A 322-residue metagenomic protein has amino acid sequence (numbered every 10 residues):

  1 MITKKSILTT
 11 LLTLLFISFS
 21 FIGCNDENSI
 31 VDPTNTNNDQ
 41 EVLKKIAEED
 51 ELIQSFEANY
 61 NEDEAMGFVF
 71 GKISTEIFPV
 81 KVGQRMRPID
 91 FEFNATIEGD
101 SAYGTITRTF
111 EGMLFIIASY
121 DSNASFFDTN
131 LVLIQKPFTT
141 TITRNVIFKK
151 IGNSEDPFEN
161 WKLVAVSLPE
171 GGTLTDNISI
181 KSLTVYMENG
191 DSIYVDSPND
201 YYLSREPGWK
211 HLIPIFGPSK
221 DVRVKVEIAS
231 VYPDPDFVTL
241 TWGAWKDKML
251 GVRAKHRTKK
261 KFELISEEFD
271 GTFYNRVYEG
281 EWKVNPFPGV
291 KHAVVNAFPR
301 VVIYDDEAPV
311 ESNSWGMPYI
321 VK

Functional and structural regions predicted by a protein language model:
F19-G23: C-terminal motif of bacterial Sec signal peptides marking the signal peptidase cleavage site
E27-N123, E155-P157, T173-D191: Acidic/polar, low-complexity intrinsically disordered N-terminal segments immediately downstream of a Sec signal
I106, I213-P214, K220-P233: Aromatic/hydrophobic beta-strand junction motif of beta-rich domains
T139-I142, I265-K283: Aromatic sugar-binding surface patches on proteins that engage polysaccharides or sugar-phosphate polymers
V164-G217: Short, compositionally biased P/S/T/A/G/V-rich stretches that sit at domain boundaries
I180-M187, V302-K322: Short beta-strand elements
A229-K259: Extended low-complexity, serine/threonine- and proline-enriched intrinsically disordered segments
N275, E279-P309: Short, aromatic- and glycine-rich surface loops/edge beta-strands on solvent-exposed regions
